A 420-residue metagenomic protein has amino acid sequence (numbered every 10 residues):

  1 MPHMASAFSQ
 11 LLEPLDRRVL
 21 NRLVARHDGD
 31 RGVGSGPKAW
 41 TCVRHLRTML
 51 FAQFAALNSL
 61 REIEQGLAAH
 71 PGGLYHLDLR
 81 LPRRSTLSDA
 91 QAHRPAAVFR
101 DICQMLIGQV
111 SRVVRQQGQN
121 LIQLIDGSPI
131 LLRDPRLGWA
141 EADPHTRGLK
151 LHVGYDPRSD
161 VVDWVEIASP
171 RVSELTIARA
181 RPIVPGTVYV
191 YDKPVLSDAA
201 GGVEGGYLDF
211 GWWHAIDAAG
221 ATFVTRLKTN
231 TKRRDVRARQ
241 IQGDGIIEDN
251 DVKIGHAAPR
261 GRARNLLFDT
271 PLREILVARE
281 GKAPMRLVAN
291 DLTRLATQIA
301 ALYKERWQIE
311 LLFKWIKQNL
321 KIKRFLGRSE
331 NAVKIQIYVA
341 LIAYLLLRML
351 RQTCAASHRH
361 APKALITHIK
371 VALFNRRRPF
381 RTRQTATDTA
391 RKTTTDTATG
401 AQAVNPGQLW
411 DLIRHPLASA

Functional and structural regions predicted by a protein language model:
M1-E62, G66, A92-R94, D101-I102 (+3 more regions): Single, function-defining residue in the core of a domain
A68-L77: Extended, structured, electrostatic nucleic-acid-contact surfaces
L77-R94: Major-groove recognition helix of helix-turn-helix-like DNA-binding domains
L79, Q116-Q117: Short helix-terminating capping/connector loops at secondary-structure junctions
A97-Q109: Short Lys/Arg-enriched helix C-cap and helix-to-coil transition segments that create basic nucleic-acid-contact patches
R112-V114: Active-site phosphate-binding and catalytic loops of NTP-dependent enzymes
A140-E141: A glycine- and small-aliphatic-rich helix-loop capping segment at beta-alpha/alpha-beta transitions that lines
